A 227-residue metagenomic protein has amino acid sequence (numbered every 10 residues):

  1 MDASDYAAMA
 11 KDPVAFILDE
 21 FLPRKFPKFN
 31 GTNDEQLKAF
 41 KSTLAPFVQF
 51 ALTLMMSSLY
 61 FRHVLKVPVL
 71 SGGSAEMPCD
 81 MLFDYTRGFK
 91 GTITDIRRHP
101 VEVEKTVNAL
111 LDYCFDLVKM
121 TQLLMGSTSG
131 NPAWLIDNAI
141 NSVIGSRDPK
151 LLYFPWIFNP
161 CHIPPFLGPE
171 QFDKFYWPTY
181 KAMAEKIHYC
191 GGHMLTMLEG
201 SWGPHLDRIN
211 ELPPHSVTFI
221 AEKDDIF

Functional and structural regions predicted by a protein language model:
M1-F227: Active-site loop segments of alpha/beta catalytic cores
